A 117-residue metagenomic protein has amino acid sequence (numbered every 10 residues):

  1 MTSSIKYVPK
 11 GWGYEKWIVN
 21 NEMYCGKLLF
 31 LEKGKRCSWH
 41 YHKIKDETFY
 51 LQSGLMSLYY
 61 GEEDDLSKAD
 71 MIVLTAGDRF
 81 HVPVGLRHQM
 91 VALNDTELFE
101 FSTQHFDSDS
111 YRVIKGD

Functional and structural regions predicted by a protein language model:
M1-L28, R36-S38, M71-I72, K115-D117: A short, N-terminal "cap"/entry segment at the start of jelly-roll beta-barrel domains of the cupin/DSBH fold
S3-S4, V8-P9, E63-L66, R87-D117: Double-stranded beta-helix
E22-Y24, K33-R36, L55-S57, D64 (+1 more regions): Short, charged/polar surface micro-motifs in flexible loops or helix N-caps
L28-L29, H40, D46-L51, F80 (+1 more regions): His/acidic/aromatic-lined binding-pocket segments of jelly-roll/cupin-type domains and related regulatory beta-sandwich
E32-K35, G77, P83-G85, D95: Tight coil/turn sites that cap or link beta-strands
I44-E62: Glycine- and acidic-residue-biased ligand/ion/polar-headgroup-sensing regions
E62-V84: Short acidic-glycine-tyrosine-enriched beta hairpin
